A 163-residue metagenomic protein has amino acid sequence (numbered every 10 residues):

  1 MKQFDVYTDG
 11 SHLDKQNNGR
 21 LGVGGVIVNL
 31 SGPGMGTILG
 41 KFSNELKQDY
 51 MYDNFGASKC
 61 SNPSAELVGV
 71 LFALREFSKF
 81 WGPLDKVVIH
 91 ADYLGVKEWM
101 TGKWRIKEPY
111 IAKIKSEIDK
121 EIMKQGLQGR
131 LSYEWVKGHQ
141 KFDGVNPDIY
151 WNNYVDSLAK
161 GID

Functional and structural regions predicted by a protein language model:
M1-S64, E76, S157, G161: RNase H-like nuclease fold core
K15-N18, K86-H90, L94-D163: C-terminal functional segments of enzyme domains
G22, K79-G82, R105: Alpha-helix termini
G32, F77-P83, E121-G126: Alpha-helix termini
N62-V70, K107-I111: Phosphate/oxyanion-binding active-site loops and adjacent basic polyanion-contact surfaces
A65-P83: Metal-dependent nuclease catalytic cores in nucleic-acid-processing enzymes, especially RNase H-like/related
